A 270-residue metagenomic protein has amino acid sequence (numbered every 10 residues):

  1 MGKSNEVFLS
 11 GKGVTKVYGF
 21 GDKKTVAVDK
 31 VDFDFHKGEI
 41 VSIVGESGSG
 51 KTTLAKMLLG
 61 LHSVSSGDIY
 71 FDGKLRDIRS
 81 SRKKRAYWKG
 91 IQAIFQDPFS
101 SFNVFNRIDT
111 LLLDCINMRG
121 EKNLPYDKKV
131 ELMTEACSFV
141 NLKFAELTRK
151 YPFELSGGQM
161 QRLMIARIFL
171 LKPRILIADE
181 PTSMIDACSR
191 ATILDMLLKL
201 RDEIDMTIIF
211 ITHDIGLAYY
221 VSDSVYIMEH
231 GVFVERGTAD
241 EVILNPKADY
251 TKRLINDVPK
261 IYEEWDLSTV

Functional and structural regions predicted by a protein language model:
V44-E46: The feature captures the beta-strand-to-loop junction immediately N-terminal to the Walker
L59: Helix-to-loop junction immediately C-terminal to a conserved catalytic motif
G67-D77: Conserved ABC transporter NBD signature motif
R76-Q92, T110, M118, V242-P246: ABC ATPase NBD coupling module
Y151-L155, Q159: Conserved ABC ATPase signature
A218-Y220: A short, surface-exposed alpha-helical micro-motif characterized by mixed small hydrophobic and charged/polar residues
